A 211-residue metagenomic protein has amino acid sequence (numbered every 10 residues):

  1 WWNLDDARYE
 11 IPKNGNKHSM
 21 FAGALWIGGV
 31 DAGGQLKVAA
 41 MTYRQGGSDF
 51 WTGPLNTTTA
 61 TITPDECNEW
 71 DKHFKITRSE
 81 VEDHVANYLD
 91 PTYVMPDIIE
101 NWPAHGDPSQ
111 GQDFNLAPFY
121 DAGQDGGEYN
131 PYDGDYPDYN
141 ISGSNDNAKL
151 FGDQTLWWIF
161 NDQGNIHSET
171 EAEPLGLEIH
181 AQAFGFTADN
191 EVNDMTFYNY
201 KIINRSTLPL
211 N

Functional and structural regions predicted by a protein language model:
W1-N211: A long-range scaffold signal marking pre-active-site subdomains of enzyme folds
